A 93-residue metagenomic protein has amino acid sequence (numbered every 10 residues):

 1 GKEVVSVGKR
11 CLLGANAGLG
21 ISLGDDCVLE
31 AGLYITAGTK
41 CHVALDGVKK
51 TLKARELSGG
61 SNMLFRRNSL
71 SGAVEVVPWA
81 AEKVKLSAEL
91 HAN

Functional and structural regions predicted by a protein language model:
G1-N93: Glycine-rich hexapeptide-repeat left-handed beta-helix
